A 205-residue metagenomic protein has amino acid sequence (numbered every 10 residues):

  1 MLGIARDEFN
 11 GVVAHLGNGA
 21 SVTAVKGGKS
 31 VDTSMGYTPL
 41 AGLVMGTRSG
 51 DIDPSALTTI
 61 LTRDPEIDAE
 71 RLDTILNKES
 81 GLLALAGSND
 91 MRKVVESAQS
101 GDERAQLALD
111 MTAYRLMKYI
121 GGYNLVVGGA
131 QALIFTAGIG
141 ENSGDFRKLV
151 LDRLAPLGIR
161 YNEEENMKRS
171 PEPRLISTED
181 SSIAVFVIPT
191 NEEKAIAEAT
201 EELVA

Functional and structural regions predicted by a protein language model:
M1, A56-R63, R71, I75 (+3 more regions): Alpha-helical scaffold segments in soluble metabolic enzymes
M1-R63: Glycine-rich phosphate-binding loop of actin/hexokinase-like ATP-binding domains
E8-A14, E70-K78, A132-I134: Beta-strand segments within the central parallel beta-sheet cores of soluble alpha/beta enzyme folds
L16-N18, I134-N142: Glycine-rich beta-strand-to-loop/alpha-helix junction loops that act as flexible
D64-A108: A mobile "lid/hinge" subdomain adjacent to the ATP/sugar-phosphate binding pocket shared across diverse ATP-dependent
Q106, D110-G128, G140-A205: Internal helix-turn-beta structural module
